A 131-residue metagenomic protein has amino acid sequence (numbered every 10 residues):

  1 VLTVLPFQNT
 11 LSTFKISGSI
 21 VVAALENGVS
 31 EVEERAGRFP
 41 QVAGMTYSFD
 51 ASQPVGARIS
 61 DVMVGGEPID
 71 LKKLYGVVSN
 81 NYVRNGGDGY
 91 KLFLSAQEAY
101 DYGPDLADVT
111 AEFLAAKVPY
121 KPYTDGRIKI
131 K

Functional and structural regions predicted by a protein language model:
V1-K131: Feature captures C-terminal
